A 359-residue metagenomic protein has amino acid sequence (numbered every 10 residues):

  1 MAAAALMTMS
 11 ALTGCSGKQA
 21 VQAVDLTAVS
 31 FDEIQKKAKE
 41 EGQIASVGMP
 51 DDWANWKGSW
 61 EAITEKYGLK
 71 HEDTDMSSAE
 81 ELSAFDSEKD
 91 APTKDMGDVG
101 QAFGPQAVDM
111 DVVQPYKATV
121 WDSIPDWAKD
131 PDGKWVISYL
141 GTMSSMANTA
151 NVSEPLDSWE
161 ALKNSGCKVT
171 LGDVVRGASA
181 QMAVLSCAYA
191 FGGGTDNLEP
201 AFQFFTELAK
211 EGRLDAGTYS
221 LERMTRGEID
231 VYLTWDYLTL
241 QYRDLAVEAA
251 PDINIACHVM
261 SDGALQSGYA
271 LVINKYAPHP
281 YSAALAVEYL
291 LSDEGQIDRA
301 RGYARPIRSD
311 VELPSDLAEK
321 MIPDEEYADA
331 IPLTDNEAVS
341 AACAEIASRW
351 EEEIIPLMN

Functional and structural regions predicted by a protein language model:
M1-E41, N359: Short, low-complexity disordered leader/linker segments with a strong preference for bacterial N-terminal type II
A23-D32, K39-G58, Y269: Extracytoplasmic "Venus flytrap"
T27, A328-N359: Conserved C-terminal helix/tail region of periplasmic/extracytoplasmic solute-binding proteins
E41, L140-T142, Q266-A270: Short, solvent-exposed beta-strand edge segments and adjacent coil->beta transition regions
A45-W60, E72-D86, D90-I229, Y242: Extracytoplasmic ligand-binding site segments that recognize negatively charged/polar headgroups
S59-Y67: A short alpha-helix/helix-coil micro-patch that ends at or immediately precedes a cysteine
L214-Y276, V311, S315-K320: Extracytoplasmic/periplasmic substrate-binding proteins
A264, Y269-T334: Mature extracytoplasmic/periplasmic domains
